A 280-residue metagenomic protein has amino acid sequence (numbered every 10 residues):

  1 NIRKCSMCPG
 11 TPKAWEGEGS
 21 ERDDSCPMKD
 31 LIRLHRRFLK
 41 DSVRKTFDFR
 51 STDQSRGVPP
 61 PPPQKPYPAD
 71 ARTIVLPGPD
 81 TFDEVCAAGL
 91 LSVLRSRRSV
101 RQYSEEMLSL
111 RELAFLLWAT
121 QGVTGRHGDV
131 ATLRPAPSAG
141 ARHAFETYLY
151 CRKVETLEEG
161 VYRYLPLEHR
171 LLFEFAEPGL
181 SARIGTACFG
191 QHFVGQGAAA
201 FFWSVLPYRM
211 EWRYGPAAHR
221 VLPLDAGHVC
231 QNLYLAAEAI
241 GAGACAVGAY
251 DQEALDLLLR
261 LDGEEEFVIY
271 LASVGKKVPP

Functional and structural regions predicted by a protein language model:
I2-A200, P207-Y208, Y250-P280: N-terminal accessory segments that position/regulate proteins before the catalytic core
R97, L116, T147, F201-M210 (+2 more regions): Small-aliphatic-rich amphipathic alpha-helix that forms the alpha element of a beta-alpha
